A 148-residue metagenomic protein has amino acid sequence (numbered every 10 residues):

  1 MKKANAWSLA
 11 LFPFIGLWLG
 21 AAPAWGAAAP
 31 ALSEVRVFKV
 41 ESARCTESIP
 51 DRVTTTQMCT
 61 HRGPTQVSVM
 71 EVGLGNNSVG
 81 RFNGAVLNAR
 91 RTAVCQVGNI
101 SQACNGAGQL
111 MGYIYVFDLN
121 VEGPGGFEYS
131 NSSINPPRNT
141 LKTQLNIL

Functional and structural regions predicted by a protein language model:
M1-L11: Bacterial N-terminal signal peptides that target proteins for export
A10-G20: Bacterial N-terminal signal peptides
A24-R62: Short, compositionally biased P/S/T/A/G/V-rich stretches that sit at domain boundaries
H61-G75: Aromatic/hydrophobic beta-strand junction motif of beta-rich domains
E71-V97: Extended low-complexity, serine/threonine- and proline-enriched intrinsically disordered segments
R81-A85, A103-C104, I114, G126-S132: Cysteine-centric segments in proteins
N99-F117: Aromatic sugar-binding surface patches on proteins that engage polysaccharides or sugar-phosphate polymers
F117-I147: Short, exposed beta-strand-loop hairpins at the edges of beta-sheets in extracellular/periplasmic proteins
